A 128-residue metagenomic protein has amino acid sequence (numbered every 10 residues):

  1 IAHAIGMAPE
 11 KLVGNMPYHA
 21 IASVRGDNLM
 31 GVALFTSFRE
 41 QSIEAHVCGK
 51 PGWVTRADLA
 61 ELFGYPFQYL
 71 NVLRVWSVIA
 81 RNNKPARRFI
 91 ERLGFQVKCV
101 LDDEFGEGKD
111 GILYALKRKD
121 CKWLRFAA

Functional and structural regions predicted by a protein language model:
I1-K11: Short amphipathic alpha-helix that is part of the acyltransferase structural core
P17-G31: Conserved beta-hairpin
R39-P51: Conserved acetyl-CoA binding element of GNAT-fold acetyltransferases
G49-E61: Glycine-centered recognition micro-motifs in short, flexible terminal segments and loops
Q68-I79: Conserved GNAT acetyl-CoA-binding A-motif
V78, Q96-G111: Conserved catalytic-core motifs of GNAT/GCN5-like acyltransferases
N82-C99: Conserved active-site alpha-helix within GNAT-family acetyltransferase domains
E104-A128: C-terminal "cap" of GNAT-fold acetyltransferases
